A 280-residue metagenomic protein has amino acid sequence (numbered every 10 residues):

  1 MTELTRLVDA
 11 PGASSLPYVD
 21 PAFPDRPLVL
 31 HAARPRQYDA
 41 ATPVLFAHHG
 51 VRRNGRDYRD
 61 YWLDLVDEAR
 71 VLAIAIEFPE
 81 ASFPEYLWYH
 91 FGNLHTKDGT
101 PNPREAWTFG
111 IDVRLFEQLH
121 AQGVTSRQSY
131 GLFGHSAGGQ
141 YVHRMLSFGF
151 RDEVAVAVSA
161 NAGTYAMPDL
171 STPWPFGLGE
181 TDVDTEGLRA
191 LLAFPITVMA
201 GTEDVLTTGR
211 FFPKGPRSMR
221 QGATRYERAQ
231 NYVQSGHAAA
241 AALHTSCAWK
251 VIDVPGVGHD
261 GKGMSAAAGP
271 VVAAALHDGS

Functional and structural regions predicted by a protein language model:
V8, E227-S280: C-terminal catalytic histidine-bearing segment of alpha/beta-hydrolase fold enzymes
V8, V19-R34, Y38-S129: Serine-hydrolase catalytic machinery in alpha/beta-hydrolase-like enzymes
F46-H48, A160, V254: Alpha/beta-hydrolase
H49, G134-S136: Conserved alpha/beta-hydrolase "nucleophile elbow" surrounding the catalytic nucleophile
R52, E203-T207, H259-D260: Acidic catalytic loop of the alpha/beta-hydrolase fold
S129-G131, V156: Residue in the alpha/beta-hydrolase core beta-strand immediately N-terminal to the catalytic nucleophile
G139-F150, A267-A268: Short glycine-enriched nucleophile-adjacent loop and the immediately C-terminal alpha-helix near the catalytic center
A155-H244: The feature captures the conserved acid-bearing segment of alpha/beta-hydrolase catalytic domains
